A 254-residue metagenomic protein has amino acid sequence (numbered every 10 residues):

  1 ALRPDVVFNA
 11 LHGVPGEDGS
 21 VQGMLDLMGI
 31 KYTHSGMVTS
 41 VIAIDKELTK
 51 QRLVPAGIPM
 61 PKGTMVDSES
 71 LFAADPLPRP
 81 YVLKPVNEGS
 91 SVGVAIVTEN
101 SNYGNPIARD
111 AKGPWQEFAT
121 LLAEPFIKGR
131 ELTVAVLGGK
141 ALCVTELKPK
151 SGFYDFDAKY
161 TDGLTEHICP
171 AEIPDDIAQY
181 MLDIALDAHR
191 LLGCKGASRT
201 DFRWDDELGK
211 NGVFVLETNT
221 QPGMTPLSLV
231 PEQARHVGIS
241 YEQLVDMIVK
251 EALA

Functional and structural regions predicted by a protein language model:
A1-K62: Conserved N-proximal alpha/beta basic substrate-recognition cap immediately N-terminal to, or forming the N-lobe
R3, D75-P78, G139, D206-V213: A short, glycine/Asx- and small/polar-enriched loop/turn that sits immediately N-terminal to a beta-strand
G23-Y32, E99-G104, H236-V237: A glycine- and small-aliphatic-rich helix-loop capping segment at beta-alpha/alpha-beta transitions that lines
S40-R130: Active-site nucleotide/adenylate-binding loops and adjacent lid/helix of ATP-dependent enzymes
V66, V94-N100, V136-G138, D205 (+2 more regions): Short beta-strand-to-turn element immediately C-terminal to the catalytic PLP-Schiff-base lysine in fold type I
N102-D183, G209-F214: Phosphate-binding site of ATP-dependent enzymes
P174-A254: ATP-dependent carboxylate activation and anion-phosphoryl transfer catalytic cores that bind Mg-ATP to form
